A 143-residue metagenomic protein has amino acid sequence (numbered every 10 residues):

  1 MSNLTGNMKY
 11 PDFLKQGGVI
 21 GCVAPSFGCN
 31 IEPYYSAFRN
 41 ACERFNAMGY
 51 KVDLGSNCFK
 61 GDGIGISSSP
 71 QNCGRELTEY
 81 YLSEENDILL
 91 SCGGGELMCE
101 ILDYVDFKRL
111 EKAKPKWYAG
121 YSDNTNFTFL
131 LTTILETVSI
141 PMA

Functional and structural regions predicted by a protein language model:
S2-E85: ATP/NTP phosphate-donor binding region
G65-A143: Active-site histidine-anchored catalytic micro-motif
